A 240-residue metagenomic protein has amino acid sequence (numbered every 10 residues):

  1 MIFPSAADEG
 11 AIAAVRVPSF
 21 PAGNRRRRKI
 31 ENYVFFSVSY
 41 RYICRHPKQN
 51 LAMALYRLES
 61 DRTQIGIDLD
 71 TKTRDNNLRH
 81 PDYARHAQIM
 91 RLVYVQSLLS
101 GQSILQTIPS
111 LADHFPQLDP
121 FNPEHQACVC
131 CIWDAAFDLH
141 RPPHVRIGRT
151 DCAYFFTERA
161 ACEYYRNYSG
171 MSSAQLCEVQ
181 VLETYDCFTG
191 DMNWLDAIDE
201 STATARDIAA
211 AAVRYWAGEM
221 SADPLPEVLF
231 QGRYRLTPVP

Functional and structural regions predicted by a protein language model:
F3, F20, Y33-F36, Y40-Y42: Aromatic (phenylalanine/tyrosine) cluster motif
R16, R25-R28, R41, R45: Basic polycationic patches enriched in arginine
N32-Y33, V38-S39, N50-A54, R62-A127 (+2 more regions): Conserved NAD+-utilizing ADP-ribose enzyme module
E124-F137: Active-site-proximal specificity loops/subdomain of glycosyltransferases
